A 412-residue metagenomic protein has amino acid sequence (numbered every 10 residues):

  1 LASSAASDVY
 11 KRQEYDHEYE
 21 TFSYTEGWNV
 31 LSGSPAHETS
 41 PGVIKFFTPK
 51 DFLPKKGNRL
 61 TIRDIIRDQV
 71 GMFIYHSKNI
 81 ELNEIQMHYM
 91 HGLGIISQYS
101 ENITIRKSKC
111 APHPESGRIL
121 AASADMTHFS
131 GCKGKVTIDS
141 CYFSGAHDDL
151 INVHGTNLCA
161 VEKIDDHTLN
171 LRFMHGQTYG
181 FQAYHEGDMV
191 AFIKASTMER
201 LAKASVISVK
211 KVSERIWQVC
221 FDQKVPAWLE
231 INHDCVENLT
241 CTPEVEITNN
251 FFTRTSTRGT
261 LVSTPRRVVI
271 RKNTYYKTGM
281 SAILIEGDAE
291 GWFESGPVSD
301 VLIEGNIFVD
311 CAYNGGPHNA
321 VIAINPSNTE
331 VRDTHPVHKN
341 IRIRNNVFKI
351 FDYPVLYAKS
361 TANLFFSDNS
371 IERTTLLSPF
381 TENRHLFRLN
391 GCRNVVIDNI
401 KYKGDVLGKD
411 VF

Functional and structural regions predicted by a protein language model:
L1-A6, Y10: Single conserved hydrophobic/aromatic residue that forms the stacking wall/gate of nucleotide- or nucleobase-binding
Y15-R67, R200-K203, V209-V245, T253: Small/polar beta-strand repeat architecture
E26-L120, D125-F129, G134-Y142, H147: Alpha-solenoid helical-repeat scaffolds
D64-I65, F73-N79, I85-Y89, I96-Y99 (+16 more regions): Low-complexity, polar/charged sequence tracts that form flexible coils or short amphipathic helices and often embed
Q69-G71, H91-I96, H113-D125, H147-V153 (+9 more regions): Short glycine/acidic-rich loop motifs that flank beta-strands on beta-rich extracellular proteins
S77-E81, Q98-T104, G134-T137, P243-E246 (+5 more regions): Short "repeat-start/strand-capping" segments in structured domains, especially the N-termini of parallel beta-helix
F181-I193: Short coil-to-beta transition motif at edge beta-strands of beta-rich domains
